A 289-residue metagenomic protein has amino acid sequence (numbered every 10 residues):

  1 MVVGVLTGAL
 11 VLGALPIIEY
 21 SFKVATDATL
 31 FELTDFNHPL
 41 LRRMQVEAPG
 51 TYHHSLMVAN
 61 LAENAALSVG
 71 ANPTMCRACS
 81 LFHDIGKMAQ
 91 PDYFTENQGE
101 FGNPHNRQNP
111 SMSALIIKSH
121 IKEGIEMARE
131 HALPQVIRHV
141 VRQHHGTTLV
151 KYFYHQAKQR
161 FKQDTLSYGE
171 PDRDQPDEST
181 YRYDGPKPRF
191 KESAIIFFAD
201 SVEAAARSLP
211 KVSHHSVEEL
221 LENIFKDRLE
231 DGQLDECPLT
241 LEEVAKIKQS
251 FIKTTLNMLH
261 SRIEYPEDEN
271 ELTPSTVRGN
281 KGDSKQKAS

Functional and structural regions predicted by a protein language model:
M1-L6, H131, F251-I263: C-terminal domain-closing interface element
M1-P49: Generic detector of multi-pass transmembrane helix bundles and their immediately adjacent loops in polytopic membrane
L41-H214, E218, N223, D227-D231: Divalent metal-dependent catalytic cores for phosphoryl transfer on phosphate-bearing substrates
V69, D231-D235, H260-E264: Active-site phosphate-binding and catalytic loops of NTP-dependent enzymes
D231-L256: Cytosolic regulatory/linker segments at or just downstream of nucleotide-handling modules in signal-transduction
Y265, E269-N270: C-terminal amphipathic alpha-helical interaction region
L272-P274: Cytosol/matrix-facing juxtamembrane amphipathic, basic-hydrophobic segments adjacent to a transmembrane helix
T276-S289: Long, low-complexity, intrinsically disordered segments
